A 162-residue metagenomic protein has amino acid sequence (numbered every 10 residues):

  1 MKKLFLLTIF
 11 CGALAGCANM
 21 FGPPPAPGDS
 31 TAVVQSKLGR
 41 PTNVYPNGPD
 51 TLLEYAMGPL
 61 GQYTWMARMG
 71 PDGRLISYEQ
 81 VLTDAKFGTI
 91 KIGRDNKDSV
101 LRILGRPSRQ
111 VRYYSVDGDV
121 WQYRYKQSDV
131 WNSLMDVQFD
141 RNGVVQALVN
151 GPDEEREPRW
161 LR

Functional and structural regions predicted by a protein language model:
M1-L4: Positively charged n-region of N-terminal signal peptides that target proteins for export
L6-I9: Sec-dependent N-terminal signal peptides
A13-G16: C-terminal motif of bacterial Sec signal peptides marking the signal peptidase cleavage site
A18-R162: Residues within mature, well-folded domains
